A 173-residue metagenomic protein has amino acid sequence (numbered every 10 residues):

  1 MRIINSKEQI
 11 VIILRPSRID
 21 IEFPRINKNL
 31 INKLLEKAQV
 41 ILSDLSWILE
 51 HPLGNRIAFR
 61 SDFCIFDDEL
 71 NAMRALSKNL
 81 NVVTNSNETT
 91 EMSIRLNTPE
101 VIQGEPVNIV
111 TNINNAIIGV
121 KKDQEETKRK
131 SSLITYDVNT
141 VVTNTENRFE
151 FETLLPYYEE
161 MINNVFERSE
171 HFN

Functional and structural regions predicted by a protein language model:
M1, N5-K7, N27-N32, Q103-I117: Generic detector of solvent-exposed, compositionally biased contiguous segments
M1-P24: N-terminal low-complexity, intrinsically disordered segments
E8-Q9, D44-E50, L80-T84, N139-V141: Signature of extracytoplasmic/envelope-associated structural regions
I13-R15, H51-L53, K128-S132: Solvent-exposed loop and beta-edge segments used for protein-protein assembly and interaction
E22-I65: Aromatic- and glycine-enriched beta-alpha-beta binding-site module
N29-K33, E69-A72, T145-T153: Short, conserved charged micro-motifs
I57-D137: Aromatic/basic-lined ligand-recognition segments that form π-stacking hydrophobic pockets flanked by Lys/Arg to engage
N108-N173: Mixed-charge, glycine-accented linear interaction segment located at domain edges/termini
